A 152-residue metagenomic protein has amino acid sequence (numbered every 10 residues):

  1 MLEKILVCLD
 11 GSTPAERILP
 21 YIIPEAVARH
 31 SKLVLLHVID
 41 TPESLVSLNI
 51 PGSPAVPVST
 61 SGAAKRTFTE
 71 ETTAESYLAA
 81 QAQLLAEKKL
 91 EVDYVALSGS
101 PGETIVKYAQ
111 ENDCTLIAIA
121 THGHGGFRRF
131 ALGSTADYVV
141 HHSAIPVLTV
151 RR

Functional and structural regions predicted by a protein language model:
L2-T60, A86-D93: Small/aliphatic-rich secondary-structure junction motif
L6-V7, L33-L35, Y77, L85 (+3 more regions): Short, structured motif recognition centered on aromatic/hydrophobic residues
D10, T121-H124, R152: Histidine-centered beta-alpha loop that forms part of the nucleotide-sugar donor binding/catalytic region in diverse
P42-E43, S76, A80-I117: Structural beta-alpha unit
I50-P54, E111-D113, T135-A136: Short, hinge-like loop/turn segments at secondary-structure boundaries
A55-S76: A short acidic, glycine-rich active-site loop that binds or catalyzes chemistry on phosphate/adenosine moieties
L116-H141: Glycine-rich, Arg-bearing micro-motifs that act as flexible, cationic patches
